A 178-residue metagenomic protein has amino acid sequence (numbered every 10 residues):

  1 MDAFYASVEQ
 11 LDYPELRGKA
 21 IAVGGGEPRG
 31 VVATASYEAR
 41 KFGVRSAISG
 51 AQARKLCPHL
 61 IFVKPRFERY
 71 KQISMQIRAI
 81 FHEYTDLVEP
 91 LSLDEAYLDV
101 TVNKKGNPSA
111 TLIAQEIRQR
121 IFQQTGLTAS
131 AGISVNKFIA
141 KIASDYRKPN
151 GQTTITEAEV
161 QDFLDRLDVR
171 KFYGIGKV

Functional and structural regions predicted by a protein language model:
M1-V178: Gly/Gly-Pro- and Ser/Thr-rich, intrinsically disordered tail segments characteristic of DNA damage-repair and tolerance
